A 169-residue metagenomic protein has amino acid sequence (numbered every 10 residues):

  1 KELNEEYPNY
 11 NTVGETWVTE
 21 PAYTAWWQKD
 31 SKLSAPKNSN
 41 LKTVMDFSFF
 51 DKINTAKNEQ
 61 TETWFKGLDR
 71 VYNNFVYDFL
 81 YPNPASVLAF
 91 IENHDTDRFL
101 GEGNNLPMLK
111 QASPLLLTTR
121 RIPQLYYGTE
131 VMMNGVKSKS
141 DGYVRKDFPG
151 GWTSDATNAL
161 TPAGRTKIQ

Functional and structural regions predicted by a protein language model:
K1-P82, V87, N104-L106, P114-T118 (+1 more regions): Active-site-proximal helices and loops of the catalytic beta/alpha 8
D97-G101: Surface-exposed cleft-lining segments at the edges of enzyme active sites
